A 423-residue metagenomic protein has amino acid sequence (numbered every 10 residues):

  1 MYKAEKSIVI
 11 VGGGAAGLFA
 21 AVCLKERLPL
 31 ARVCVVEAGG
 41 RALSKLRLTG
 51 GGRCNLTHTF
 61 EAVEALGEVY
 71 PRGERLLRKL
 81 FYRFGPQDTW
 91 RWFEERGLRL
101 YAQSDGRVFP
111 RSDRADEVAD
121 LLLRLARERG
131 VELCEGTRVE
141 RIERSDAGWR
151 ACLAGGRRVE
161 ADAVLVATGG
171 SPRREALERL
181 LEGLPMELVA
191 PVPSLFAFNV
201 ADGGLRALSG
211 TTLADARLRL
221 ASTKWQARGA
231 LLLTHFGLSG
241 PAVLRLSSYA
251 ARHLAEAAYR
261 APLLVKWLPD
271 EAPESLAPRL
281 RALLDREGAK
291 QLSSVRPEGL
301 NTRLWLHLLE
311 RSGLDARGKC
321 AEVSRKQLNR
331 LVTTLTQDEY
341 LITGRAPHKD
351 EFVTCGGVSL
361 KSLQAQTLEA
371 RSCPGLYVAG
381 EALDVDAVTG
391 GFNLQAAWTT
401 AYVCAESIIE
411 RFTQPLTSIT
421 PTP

Functional and structural regions predicted by a protein language model:
K6-V35, C404-I409: N-terminal Rossmann-like FAD-binding beta1-loop-alpha1 element of flavoenzymes
V9-V11, V36, V139, R158-P172 (+4 more regions): Short hydrophobic core segments
K25-G51: Glycine-rich FAD pyrophosphate-binding loop
E26-R27, R41, A62-A65, Y82 (+6 more regions): Residue-level recognition of phosphate/Mg2+-coordinating polar/acidic sites in nucleotide-handling active sites
L77-G85, S104-R124, C134, G169-E175 (+2 more regions): Short beta-strand to alpha-helix junction loop
E135-G148: A conserved short coil-to-beta-strand element within the FAD-binding core of flavoproteins
A163-R206: Glycine-rich loop(s) and the adjacent beta-strand/alpha-helix scaffold that form part
G169-L180, D384-T413: A conserved FAD-binding loop/helix module that cradles the flavin
